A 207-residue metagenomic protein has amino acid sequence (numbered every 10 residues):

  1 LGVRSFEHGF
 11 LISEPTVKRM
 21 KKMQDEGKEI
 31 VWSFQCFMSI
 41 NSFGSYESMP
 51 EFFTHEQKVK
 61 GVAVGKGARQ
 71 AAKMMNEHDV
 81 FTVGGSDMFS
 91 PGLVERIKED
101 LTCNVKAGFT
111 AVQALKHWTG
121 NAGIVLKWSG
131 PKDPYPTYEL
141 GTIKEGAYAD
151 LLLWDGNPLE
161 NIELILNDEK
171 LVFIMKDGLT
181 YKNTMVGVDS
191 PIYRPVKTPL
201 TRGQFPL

Functional and structural regions predicted by a protein language model:
L1-G67, V83, M88-P91, L126 (+1 more regions): Active-site core of metal-dependent hydrolases
G2, M20-K21, E47-M49, I97-D100 (+2 more regions): Short, glycine/charged-enriched secondary-structure capping and boundary segments
H8, I12, R96, T110 (+3 more regions): Short acidic-hydrophobic sequence patches enriched in Asp/Glu that either
K18, L115-K116, E163: Generic structural signal for individual residues within well-ordered alpha-helical segments across diverse proteins
K21-G27, M75-E77, K144-A147, I165-D168: Extracellular/periplasmic catalytic domains that process cell-envelope and extracellular macromolecules
V64-N157: His/Asp/Glu-enriched, well-ordered alpha-helical/loop segment that forms or immediately abuts the divalent-metal
V94, T119-L207: Active-site microenvironment of metallo-dependent hydrolases
